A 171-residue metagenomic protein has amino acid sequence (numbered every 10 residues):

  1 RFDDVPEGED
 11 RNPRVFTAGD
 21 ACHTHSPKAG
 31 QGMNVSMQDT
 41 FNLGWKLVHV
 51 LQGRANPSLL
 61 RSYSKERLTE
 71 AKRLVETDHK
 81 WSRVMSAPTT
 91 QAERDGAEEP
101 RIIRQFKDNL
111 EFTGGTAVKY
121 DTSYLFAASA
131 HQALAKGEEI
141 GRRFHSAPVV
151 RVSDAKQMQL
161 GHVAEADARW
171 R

Functional and structural regions predicted by a protein language model:
R1-V35, E70, L74-D78, M158: FAD/FMN-dependent oxidoreductases across multiple families
D4-E9, L43, H49-P57: Secondary-structure transition/capping motifs at alpha-helix termini and the adjoining loop/turn into the next element
H49-R171: Helical substrate-recognition/capping region of FAD-dependent monooxygenase/halogenase enzymes
